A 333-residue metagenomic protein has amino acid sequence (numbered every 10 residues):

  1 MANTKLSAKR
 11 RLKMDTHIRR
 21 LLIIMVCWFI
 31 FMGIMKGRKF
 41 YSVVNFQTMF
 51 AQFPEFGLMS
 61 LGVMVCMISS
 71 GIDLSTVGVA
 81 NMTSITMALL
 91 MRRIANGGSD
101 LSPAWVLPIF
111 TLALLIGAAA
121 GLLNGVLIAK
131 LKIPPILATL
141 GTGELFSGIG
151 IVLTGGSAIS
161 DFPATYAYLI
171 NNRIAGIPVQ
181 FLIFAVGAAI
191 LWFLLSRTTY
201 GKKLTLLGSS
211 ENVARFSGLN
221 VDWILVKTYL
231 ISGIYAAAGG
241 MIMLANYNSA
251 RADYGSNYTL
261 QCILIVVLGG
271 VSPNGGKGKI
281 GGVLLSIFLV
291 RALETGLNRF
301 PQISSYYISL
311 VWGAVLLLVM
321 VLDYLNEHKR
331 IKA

Functional and structural regions predicted by a protein language model:
M1-F31, F216-W223, L293-A333: Cytosolic-side transmembrane-helix boundaries in multi-pass membrane proteins
A2-S60, N96-P108: Membrane-interfacial amphipathic/re-entrant helices at transmembrane-helix boundaries
L21-I34, V63, L114-G117, G143-G148 (+5 more regions): Hydrophobic core segments of alpha-helical transmembrane domains in multi-pass membrane transport and ion-translocation
M32-I34, S42-A95, V126-K132, V267-K277 (+1 more regions): Single transmembrane alpha-helix segments in multi-pass membrane proteins
N96-G143, L285: Alpha-helical transmembrane segments within multi-pass membrane transporters and channels
W105-A113, A120-N124, G176-R251: Helix-loop-helix "hairpin" substructures at the membrane interface of multi-pass membrane proteins
L131, P135-T198, I224-K227, N246-G255 (+3 more regions): Transmembrane helix-bundle core of multi-pass membrane transporters and related energy-transducing complexes
A236, A250-G313: Transmembrane alpha-helical segments in multi-pass inner-membrane proteins
